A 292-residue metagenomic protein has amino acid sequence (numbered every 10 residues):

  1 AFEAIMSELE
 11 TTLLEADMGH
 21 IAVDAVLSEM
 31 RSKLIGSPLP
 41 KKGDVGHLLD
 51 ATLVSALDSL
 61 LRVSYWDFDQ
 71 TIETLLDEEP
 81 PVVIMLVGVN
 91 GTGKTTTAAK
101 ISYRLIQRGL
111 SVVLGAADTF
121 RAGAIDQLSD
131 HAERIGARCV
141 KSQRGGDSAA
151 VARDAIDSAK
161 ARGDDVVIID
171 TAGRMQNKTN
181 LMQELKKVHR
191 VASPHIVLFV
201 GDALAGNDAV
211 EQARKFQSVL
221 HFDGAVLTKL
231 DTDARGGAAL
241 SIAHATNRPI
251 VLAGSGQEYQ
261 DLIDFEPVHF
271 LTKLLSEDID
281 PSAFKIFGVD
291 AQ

Functional and structural regions predicted by a protein language model:
A1-A117, A124-R144, A150-I169: Primarily NTPase-proximal linker/entry elements flanking Walker-type ATP/GTP-binding cores
L14-D17, P194, V289: Hydrophobic transmembrane signal anchors and adjacent membrane-proximal interface regions, especially in viral
H20-A22, R121, D231, Y259: Short hydrophobic/aromatic residue motifs in ordered secondary structure
R31-K33, K94, K100, R121 (+6 more regions): Basic side chains
V54-S59, V87-V89, D118, A172-M175 (+2 more regions): Short linear motifs at secondary-structure transitions and domain/linker junctions
Q127-L128, D147-A161, R174-P281: Conserved catalytic-core segment of NTP-binding enzymes
I279-Q292: Extended, compositionally biased non-globular segments
